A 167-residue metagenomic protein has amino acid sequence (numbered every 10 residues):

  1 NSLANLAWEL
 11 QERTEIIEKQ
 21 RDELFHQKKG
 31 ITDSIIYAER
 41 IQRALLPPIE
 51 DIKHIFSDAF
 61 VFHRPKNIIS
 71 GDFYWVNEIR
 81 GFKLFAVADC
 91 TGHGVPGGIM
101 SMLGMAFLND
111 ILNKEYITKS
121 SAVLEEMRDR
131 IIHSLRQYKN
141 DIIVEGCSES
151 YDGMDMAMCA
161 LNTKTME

Functional and structural regions predicted by a protein language model:
N1-T14: N-terminal membrane insertion elements
K19-E167: … and, occasionally, acidic/histidine-rich disordered N-termini of signaling adaptors
